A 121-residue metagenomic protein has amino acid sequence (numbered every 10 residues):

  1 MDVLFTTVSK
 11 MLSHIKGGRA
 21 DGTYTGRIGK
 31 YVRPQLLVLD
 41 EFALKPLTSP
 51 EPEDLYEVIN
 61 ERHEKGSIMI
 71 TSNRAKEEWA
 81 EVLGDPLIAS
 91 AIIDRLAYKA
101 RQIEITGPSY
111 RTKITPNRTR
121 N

Functional and structural regions predicted by a protein language model:
M1: Walker A/P-loop
L4, K10-R33, L39-N121: Replace "adjacent to P-loop NTPase cores in ATP/GTP-dependent enzymes" with "adjacent to NTP-binding cores
